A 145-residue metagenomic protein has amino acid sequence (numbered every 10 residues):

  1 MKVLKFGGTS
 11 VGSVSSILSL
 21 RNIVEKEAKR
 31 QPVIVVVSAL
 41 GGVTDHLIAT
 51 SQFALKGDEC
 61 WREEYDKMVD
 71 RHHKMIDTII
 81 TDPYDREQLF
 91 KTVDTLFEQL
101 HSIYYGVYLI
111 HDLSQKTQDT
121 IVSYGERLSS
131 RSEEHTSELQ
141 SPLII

Functional and structural regions predicted by a protein language model:
M1-E134: Nucleotide/pyrophosphate-binding catalytic subdomain
E133-I145: Single conserved hydrophobic/aromatic residue that forms the stacking wall/gate of nucleotide- or nucleobase-binding
